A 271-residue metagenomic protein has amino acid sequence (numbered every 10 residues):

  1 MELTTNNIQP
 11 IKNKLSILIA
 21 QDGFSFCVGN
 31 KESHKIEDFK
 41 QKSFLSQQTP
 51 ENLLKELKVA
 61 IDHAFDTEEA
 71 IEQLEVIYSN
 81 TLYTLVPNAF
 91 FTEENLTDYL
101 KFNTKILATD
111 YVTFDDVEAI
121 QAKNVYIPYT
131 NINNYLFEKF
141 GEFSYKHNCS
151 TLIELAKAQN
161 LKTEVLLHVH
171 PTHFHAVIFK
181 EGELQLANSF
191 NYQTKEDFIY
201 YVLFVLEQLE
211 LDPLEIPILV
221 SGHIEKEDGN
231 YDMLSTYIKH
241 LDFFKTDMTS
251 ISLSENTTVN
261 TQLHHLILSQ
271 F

Functional and structural regions predicted by a protein language model:
M1-F271: Hydrophobic/aromatic-enriched cytosolic interaction surfaces used to assemble or bind macromolecules
